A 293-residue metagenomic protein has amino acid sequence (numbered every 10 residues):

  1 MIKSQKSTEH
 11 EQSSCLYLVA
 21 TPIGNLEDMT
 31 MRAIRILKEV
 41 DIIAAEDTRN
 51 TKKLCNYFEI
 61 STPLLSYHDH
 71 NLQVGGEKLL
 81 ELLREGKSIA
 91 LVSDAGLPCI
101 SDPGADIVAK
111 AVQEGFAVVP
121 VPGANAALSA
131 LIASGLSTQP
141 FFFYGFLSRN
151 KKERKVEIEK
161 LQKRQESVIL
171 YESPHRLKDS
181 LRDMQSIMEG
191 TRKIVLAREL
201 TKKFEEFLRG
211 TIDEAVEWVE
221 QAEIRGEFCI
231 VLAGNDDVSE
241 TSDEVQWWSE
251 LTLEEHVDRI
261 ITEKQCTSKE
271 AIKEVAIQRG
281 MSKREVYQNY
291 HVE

Functional and structural regions predicted by a protein language model:
M1-Y67: Glycine-rich, flexible N-terminal cofactor/catalytic loop recognition
I2-K3, S167, P174-E293: A contiguous loop/helix-start segment that scaffolds small-molecule binding in enzyme catalytic cores
C15-L16, G86-A90, E166-S167: Loop/turn-to-beta-strand initiation segments
I23-N25, D94-P98, P174-R176, N235-D237: Short glycine-rich anion-binding loops that position phosphate/pyrophosphate groups of nucleotides and phosphorylated
L37-I43, G115-V119, S167-V168: Short active-site oxyanion
Y67-Q73, L147-N150: Conserved helicase motor
L79-N125: Glycine/small-residue-rich loop that forms an oxyanion/phosphate-binding "nest" at active or ligand-binding sites
D106-R164: Class I SAM-dependent methyltransferase SAM-binding "motif I" and its flanking Rossmann-like core
